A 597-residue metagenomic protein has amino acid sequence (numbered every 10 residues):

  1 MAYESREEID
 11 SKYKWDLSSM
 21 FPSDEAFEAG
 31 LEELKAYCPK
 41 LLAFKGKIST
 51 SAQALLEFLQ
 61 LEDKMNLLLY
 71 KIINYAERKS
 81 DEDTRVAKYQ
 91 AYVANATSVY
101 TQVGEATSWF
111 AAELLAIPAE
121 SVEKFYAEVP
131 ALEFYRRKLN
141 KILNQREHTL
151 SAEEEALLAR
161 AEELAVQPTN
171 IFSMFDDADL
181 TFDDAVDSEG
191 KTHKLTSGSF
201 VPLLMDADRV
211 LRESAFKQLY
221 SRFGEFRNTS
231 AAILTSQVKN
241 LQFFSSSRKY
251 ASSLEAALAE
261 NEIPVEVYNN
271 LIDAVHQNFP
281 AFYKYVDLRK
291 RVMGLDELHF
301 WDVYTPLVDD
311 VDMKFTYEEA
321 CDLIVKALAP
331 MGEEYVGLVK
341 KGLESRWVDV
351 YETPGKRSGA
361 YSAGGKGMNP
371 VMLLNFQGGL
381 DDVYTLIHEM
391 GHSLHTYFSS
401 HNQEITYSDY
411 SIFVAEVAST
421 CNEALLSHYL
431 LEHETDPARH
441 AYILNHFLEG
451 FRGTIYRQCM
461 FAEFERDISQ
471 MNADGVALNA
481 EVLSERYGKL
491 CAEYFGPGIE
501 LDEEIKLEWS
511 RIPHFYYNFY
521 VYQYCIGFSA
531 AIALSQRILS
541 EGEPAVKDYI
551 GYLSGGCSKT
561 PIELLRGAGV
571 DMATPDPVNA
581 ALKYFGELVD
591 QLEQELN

Functional and structural regions predicted by a protein language model:
M1-D310, E595-N597: A well-structured
E7-I9, P22, F110, L114 (+11 more regions): C-terminal, non-catalytic "cap/extension" segments appended to globular domains
S246, Y250-A251, E255, L298-F300 (+4 more regions): Active-site-adjacent bridging/hinge elements
V292-P330, V336, H395, Y442 (+3 more regions): Long, K/E/R/D-enriched contiguous segments that form extended
M313-F315, G367-I387: Short pre-active-site segment immediately N-terminal to the catalytic Zn-binding motif
M313-F315, V348-M368: Catalytic zinc-binding patch centered on the HExxH motif and its immediate surroundings that defines zinc-dependent
K326, P330-G337, A363, H392 (+3 more regions): Conserved helix-loop functional segments at active or binding sites
T396-T420: Post-HEXXH active-site segment of zinc metalloproteases
